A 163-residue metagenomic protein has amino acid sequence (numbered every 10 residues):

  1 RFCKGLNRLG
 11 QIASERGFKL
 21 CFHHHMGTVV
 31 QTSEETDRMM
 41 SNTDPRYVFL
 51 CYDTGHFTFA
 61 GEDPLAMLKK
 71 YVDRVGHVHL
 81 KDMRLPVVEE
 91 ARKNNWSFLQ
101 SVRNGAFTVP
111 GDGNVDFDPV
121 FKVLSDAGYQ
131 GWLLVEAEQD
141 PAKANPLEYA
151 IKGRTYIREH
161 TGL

Functional and structural regions predicted by a protein language model:
R1-L50: Active-site acidic/histidine proton-transfer and metal-coordination neighborhood in alpha/beta enzyme cores
F2, L20, D53, V78-L80 (+4 more regions): Conserved, mostly hydrophobic/aromatic
G5-K19, P119-Q130, H160-L163: A structural motif corresponding to the C-terminal end of an alpha-helix and its immediate exit/capping segment
H25-G27, D53-F57, K81-L85, F107 (+1 more regions): Active-site beta-loop-alpha junctions enriched in small/polar residues
S33, D37, S41, T58-Y129 (+1 more regions): Gly/Pro-rich active-site loop or hairpin
L50-C51, K70: Primarily recognizes the serine-hydrolase "nucleophile elbow" in alpha/beta-hydrolase and SGNH/GDSL folds
Q130-E136: Substrate-binding cleft of secreted/luminal carbohydrate-active enzymes
A144-L163: C-terminal helical cap(s) of enzyme catalytic domains, especially alpha/beta-barrels
